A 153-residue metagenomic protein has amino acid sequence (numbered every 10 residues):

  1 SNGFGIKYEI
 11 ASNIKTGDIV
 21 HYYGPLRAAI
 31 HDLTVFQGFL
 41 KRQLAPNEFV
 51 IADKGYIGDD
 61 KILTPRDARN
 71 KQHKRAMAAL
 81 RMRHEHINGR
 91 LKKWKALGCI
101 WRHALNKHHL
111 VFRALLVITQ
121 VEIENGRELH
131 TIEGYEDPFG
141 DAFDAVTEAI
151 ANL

Functional and structural regions predicted by a protein language model:
S1-L153: Short, well-ordered secondary-structure "scaffold" segments embedded in the functional core of diverse domains
